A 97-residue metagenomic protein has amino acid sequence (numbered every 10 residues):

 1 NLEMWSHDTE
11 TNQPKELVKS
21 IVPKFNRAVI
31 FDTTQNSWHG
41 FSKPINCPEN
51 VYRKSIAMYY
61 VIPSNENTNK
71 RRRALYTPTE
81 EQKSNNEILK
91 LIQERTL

Functional and structural regions predicted by a protein language model:
N1-A74: Catalytic core of non-heme Fe(II) oxygenases with the double-stranded beta-helix
E10-T11, L75-L97: Short, cationic low-complexity segments
